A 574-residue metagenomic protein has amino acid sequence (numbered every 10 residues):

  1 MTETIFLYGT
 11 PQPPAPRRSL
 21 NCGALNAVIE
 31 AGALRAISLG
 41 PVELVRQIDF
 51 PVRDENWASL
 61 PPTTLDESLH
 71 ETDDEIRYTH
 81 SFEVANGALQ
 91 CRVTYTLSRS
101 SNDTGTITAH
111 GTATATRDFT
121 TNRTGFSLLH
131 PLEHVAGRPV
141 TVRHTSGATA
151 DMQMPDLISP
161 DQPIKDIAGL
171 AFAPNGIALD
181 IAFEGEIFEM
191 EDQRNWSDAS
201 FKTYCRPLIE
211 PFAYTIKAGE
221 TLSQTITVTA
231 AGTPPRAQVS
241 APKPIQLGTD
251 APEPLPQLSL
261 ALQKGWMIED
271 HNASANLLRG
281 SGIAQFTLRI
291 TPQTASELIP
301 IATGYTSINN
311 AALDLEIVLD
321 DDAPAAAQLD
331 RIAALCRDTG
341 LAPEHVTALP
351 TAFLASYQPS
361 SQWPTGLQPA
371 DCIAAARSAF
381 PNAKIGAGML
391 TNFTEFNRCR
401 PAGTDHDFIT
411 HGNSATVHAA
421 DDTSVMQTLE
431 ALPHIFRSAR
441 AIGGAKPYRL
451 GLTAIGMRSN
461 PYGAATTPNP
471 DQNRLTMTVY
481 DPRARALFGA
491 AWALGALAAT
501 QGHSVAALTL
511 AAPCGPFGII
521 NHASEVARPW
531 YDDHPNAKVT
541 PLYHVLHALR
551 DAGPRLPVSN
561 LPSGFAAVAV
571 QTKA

Functional and structural regions predicted by a protein language model:
T2-S81, R138-P139, I283: Acidic-aromatic substrate-binding/catalytic surfaces of carbohydrate-active enzymes
N21, D49, E83-A85, L170-Q246 (+1 more regions): Beta-strand-rich recognition/accessory modules
D54-H110, E191-S200, Y204: Extended, loop-rich substrate-binding clefts of extracytoplasmic carbohydrate-active enzymes
T104-E186: Polysaccharide-binding surfaces and accessory modules of carbohydrate-active proteins
G219, G451-P541, L561-P562: Aromatic/acidic polysaccharide-binding cleft in carbohydrate-active enzymes
E253-D314, L335-P343: Catalytic domains of carbohydrate-active enzymes, especially glycoside hydrolases
P359-L487: Noncatalytic carbohydrate-binding groove/subsite architecture in carbohydrate-active enzymes
L561-A574: Carbohydrate-binding surface patches
